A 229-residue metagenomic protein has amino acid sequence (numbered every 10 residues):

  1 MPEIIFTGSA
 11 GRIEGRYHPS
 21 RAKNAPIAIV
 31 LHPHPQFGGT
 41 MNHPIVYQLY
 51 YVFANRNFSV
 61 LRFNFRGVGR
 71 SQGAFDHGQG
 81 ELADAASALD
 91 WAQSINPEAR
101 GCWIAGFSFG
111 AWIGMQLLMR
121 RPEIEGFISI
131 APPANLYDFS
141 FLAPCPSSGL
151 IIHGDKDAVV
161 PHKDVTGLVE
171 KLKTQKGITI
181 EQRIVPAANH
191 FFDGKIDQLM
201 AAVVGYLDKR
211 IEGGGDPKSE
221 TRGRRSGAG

Functional and structural regions predicted by a protein language model:
M1-K23: N-terminal cap/lid segment of alpha/beta-hydrolase-fold proteins
R21-R62: Short, surface-exposed "cap/lid" segments of acyl-processing enzymes
F75-N96: Alpha/beta-hydrolase active-site loop
N96-F107: Alpha/beta-hydrolase fold nucleophile elbow
G106-G114: Gly/Ala-rich beta-loop-alpha elbow adjacent to hydrolase catalytic centers
C145, L150-H153, D157: Short beta-strand/loop motif that positions the catalytic acidic residue of the alpha/beta-hydrolase fold
D155-V160, H190-F191: Acidic catalytic loop of the alpha/beta-hydrolase fold
L172-F191: Catalytic histidine neighborhood in serine/cysteine hydrolases with alpha/beta-hydrolase-type architecture
